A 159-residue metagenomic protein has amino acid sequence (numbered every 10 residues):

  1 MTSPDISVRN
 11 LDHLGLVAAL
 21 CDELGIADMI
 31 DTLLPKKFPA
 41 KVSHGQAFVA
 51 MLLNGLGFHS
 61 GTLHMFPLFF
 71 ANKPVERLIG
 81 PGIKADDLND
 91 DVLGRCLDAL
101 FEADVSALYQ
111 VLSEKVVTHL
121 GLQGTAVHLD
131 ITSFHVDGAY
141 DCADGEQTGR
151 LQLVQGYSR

Functional and structural regions predicted by a protein language model:
M1-G149: Dynamic "connector" segments at or just before major functional cores
L100-F101, L153, Y157-R159: Catalytic cores of nucleotide-enabled group-transfer and carboxylate-activating enzymes in metabolic and assembly-line
